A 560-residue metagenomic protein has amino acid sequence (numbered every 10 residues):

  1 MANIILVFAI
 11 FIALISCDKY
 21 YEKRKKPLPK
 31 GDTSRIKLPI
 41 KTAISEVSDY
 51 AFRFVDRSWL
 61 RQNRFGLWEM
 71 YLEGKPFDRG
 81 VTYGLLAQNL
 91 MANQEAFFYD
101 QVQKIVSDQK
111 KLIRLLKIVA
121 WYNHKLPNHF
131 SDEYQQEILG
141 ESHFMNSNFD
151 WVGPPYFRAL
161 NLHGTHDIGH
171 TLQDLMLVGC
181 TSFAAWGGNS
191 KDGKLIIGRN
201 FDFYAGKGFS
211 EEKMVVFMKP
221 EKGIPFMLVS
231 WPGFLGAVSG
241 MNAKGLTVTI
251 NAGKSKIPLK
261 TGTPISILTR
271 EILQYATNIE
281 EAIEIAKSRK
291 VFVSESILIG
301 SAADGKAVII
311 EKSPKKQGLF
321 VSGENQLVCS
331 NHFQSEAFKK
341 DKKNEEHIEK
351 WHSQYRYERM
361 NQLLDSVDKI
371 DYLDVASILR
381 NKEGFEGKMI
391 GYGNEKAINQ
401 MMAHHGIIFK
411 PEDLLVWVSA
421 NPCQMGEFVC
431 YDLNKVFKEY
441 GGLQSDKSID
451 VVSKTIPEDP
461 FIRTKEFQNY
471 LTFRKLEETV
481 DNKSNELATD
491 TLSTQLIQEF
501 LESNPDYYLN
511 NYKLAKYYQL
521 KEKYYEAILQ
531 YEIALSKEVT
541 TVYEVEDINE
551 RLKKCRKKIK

Functional and structural regions predicted by a protein language model:
M1-R24, L501: Bacterial Sec-dependent N-terminal signal peptides
A2-N3, N146-P154, D192-K194, F226: Short secondary-structure capping/junction motifs at helix and strand boundaries
D18-T171, L273-S296, A302-A307, K315 (+1 more regions): C-terminus-biased signal that marks the final domain/tail of proteins
R158-L268, M402-H404, I408, V416-V418: Internal mixed beta-strand/loop scaffold within catalytic domains of large alpha/beta enzymes
F203-A205, S255-K256, K315-Q317, P422-G426: Short, surface-exposed beta-strand-loop junctions and turns on beta-sheet-rich folds
S230-V248, S255-I257, I279-K287, V291-L319: Structured soluble/peripheral alpha/beta segments that form catalytic or ligand/cofactor-binding pockets
S322-G323: Flexible, polar/acidic helix-loop-strand segments at domain edges
